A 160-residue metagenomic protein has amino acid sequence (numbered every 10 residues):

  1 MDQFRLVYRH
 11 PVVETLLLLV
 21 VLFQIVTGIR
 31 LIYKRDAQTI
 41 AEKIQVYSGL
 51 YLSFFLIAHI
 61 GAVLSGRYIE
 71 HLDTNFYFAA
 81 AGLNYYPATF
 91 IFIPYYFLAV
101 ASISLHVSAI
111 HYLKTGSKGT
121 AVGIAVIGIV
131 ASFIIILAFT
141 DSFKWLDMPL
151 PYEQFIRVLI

Functional and structural regions predicted by a protein language model:
M1-I160: Membrane-embedded alpha-helical bundles that constitute the cytochrome b-like, heme-associated redox core of multi-pass
